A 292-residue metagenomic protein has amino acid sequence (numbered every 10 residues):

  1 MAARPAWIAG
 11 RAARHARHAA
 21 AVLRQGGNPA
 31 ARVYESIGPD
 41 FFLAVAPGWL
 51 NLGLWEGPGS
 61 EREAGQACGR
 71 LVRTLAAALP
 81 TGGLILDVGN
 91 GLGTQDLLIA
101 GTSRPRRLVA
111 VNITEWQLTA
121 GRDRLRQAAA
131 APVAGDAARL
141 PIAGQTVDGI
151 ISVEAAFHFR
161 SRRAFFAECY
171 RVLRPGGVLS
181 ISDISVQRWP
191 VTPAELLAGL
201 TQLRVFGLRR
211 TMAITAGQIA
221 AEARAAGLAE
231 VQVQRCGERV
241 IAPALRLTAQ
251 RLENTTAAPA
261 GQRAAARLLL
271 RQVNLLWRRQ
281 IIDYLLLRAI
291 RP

Functional and structural regions predicted by a protein language model:
M1-L43: N-terminal auxiliary segments of SAM/dcSAM-dependent transferases
G65-T81: Conserved alpha-helix/loop element of class I SAM-dependent methyltransferases that forms part of the SAM/SAH-binding
L86, N90-R139: Class I SAM-dependent methyltransferase SAM/SAH-binding core
A138-G149: A short acidic, Gly/Pro-enriched loop at the edge of an enzyme's catalytic core that lines a small-molecule cofactor
R163-V178: A short glycine-rich, Lys/Arg-flanked "PGG" loop and its adjoining helix->strand segment in the class I
S180-L203: Conserved class I S-adenosyl-L-methionine
Q202-Q218: Acceptor-substrate binding/catalytic loop of class I
Q232-P292: Conserved Class I S-adenosyl-L-methionine
